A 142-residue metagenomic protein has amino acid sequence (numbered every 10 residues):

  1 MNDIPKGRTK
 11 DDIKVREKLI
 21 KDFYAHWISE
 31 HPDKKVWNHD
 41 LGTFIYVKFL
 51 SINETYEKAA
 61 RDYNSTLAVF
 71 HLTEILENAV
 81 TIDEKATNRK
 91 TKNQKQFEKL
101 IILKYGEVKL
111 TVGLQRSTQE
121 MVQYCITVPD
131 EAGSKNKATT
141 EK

Functional and structural regions predicted by a protein language model:
M1-K142: Ribonuclease/tRNase effector modules and their secretory precursors
